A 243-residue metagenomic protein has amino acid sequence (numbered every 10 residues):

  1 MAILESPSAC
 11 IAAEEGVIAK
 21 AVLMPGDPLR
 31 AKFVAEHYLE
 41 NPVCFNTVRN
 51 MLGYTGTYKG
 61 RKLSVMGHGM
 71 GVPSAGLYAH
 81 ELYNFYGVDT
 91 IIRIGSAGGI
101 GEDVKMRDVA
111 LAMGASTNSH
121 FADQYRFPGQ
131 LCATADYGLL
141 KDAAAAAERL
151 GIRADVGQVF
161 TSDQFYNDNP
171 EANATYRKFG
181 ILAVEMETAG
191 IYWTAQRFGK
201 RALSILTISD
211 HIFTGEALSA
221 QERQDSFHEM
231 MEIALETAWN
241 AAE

Functional and structural regions predicted by a protein language model:
M1-K141: Metabolite-binding pocket within alpha/beta catalytic cores that recognizes anionic/polar moieties
M24, P28-A31, G71-A75, C132 (+6 more regions): Generic structural signal for well-ordered, non-membrane alpha-helical segments in soluble metabolic enzymes
E40-T47, G151-G157, A242-E243: Flexible, glycine/charged-enriched surface loops at secondary-structure junctions
V88-D89, L182, R201: Short acidic/polar active-site loop segments enriched in Thr and Asp
Q130-F179: Active-site rim beta-loop-alpha module in soluble metabolic enzymes
D142-L150, T194, I233-A241: Generic non-transmembrane alpha-helical segments
A189-E222: Zn-dependent metallopeptidase/amidohydrolase metal-coordination segment
I212-E243: His/Asp/Glu-rich mid-to-C-terminal helical/loop segments that flank catalytic regions of hydrolases
